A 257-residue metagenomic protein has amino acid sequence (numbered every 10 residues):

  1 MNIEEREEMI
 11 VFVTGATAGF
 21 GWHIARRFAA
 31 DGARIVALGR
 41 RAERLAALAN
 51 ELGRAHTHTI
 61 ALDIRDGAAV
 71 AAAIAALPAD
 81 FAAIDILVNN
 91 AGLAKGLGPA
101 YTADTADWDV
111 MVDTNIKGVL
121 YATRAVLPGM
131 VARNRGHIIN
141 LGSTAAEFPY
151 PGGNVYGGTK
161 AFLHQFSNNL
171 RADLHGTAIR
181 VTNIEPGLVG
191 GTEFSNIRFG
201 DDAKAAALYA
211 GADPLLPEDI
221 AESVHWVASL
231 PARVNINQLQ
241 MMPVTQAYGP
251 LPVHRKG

Functional and structural regions predicted by a protein language model:
T17-A18: Conserved glycine-rich cofactor-binding loop
A33-A47: Conserved glycine-rich Rossmann-like NAD(P)H-binding loop of the short-chain dehydrogenase/reductase
A61-A72, T105: The beta1-alpha1 cofactor-binding region of Rossmann-like NAD(H)/NADP(H)-dependent oxidoreductases
G98-A100, D104-D109: Substrate-binding pocket helix/loop in short-chain dehydrogenase/reductase
T123, T159: Active-site helix of classical SDR
S143: Residue(s) in the substrate-gating loop at a strand-loop-helix junction that position the organic substrate next
N183-I184, A203-P250: C-terminal helical subdomain
